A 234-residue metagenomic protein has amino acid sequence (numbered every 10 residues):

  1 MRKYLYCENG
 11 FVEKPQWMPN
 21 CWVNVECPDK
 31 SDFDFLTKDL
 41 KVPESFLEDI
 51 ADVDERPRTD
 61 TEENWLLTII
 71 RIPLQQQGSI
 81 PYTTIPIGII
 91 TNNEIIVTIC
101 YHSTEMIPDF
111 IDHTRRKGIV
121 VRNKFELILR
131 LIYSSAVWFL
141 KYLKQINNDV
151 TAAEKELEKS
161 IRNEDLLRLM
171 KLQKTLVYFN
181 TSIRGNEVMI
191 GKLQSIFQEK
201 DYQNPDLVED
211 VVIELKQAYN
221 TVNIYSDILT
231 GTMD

Functional and structural regions predicted by a protein language model:
M1-R122, D149, G185, M189-Y202: Helix-boundary and N-terminal cytosolic regulatory elements
W17-P19, L127, E164-D165: A short, structure-level motif marking secondary-structure boundaries and short turns
W22-V23, G118, K141-K144, F179-N180: A short, ordered amphipathic alpha-helix with a cationic face
E26-C27, Y101, Y133, M170-Q173: Conserved residues at beta->alpha junctions
E94, S135, A152-E154, E158-D234: Membrane-associated alpha-helical segments
K117-E126, K155-K159: Short, charge-rich amphipathic alpha-helices with coiled-coil/heptad character
N123-V150: Well-ordered alpha/beta subsegment
